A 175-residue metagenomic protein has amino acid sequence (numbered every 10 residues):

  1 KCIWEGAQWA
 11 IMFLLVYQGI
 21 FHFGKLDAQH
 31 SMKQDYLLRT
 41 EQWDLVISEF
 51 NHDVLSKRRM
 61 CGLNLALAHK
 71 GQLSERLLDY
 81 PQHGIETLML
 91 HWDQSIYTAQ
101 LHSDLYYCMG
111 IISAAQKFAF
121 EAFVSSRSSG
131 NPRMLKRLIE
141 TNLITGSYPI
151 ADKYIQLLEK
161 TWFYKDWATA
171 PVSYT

Functional and structural regions predicted by a protein language model:
C2-F23: Internal/C-terminal transmembrane anchor helices
Y17-Q94: Membrane-interface segments at or immediately adjacent to transmembrane helices that form the boundary between
D35-R39, Y107, R127, L143: Hydrophobic/aromatic side-chain positions at a characteristic register within alpha-helices of tetratricopeptide repeats
L143-Y164: TPR/TPR-like (Sel1-like) alpha-helical repeat modules
T175: Conserved small/polar residues in nucleotide/adenosyl-binding loops
